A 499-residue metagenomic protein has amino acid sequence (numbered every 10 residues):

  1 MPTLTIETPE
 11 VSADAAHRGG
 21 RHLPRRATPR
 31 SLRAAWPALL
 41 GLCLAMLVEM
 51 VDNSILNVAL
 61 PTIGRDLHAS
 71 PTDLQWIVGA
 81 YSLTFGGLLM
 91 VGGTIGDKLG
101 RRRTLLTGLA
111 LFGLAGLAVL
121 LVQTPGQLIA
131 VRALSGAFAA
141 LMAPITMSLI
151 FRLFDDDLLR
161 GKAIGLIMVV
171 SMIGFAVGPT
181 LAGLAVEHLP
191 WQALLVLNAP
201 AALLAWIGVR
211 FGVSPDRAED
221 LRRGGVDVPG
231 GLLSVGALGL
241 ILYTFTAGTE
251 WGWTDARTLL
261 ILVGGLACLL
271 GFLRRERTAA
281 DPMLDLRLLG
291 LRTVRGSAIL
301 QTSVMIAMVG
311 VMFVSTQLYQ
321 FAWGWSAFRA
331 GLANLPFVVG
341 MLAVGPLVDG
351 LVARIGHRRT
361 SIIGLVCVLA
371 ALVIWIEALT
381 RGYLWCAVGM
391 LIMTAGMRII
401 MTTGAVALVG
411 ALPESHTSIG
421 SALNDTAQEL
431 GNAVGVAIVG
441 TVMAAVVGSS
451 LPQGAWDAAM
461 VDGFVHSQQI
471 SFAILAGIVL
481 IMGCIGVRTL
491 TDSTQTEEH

Functional and structural regions predicted by a protein language model:
M1-L32, A218-R222, W456-V461, V487-H499: Intrinsic disorder in cytosolic terminal tails and internal cytosolic loops of multi-pass membrane transporters
P2-G212, L347, I363, C367-L369 (+3 more regions): Transmembrane-helix bundle of Major Facilitator Superfamily
P29, W206-V235, R277-R292, A353 (+2 more regions): Flexible interhelical linker loops that connect adjacent transmembrane helices in multi-pass membrane transporters
A35-V51, L56-L60, P71, A193 (+2 more regions): 12-transmembrane solute porter fold
L99-G100, D155-L158, H188-L189, V226 (+3 more regions): Membrane-helix interface residues
T107, G161-V170, R222-L232, T258 (+1 more regions): Cytoplasmic-side transmembrane-helix entry/capping segments in multi-pass membrane proteins
P125, R217-R223, G248-T254, T380: Membrane-interface helix caps and helix-loop-helix hairpins in membrane proteins
A199-A218, V235-A247, G264-A279, M482-L490: C-terminal membrane-cytosol helix-exit motif in multi-pass small-molecule transporters
